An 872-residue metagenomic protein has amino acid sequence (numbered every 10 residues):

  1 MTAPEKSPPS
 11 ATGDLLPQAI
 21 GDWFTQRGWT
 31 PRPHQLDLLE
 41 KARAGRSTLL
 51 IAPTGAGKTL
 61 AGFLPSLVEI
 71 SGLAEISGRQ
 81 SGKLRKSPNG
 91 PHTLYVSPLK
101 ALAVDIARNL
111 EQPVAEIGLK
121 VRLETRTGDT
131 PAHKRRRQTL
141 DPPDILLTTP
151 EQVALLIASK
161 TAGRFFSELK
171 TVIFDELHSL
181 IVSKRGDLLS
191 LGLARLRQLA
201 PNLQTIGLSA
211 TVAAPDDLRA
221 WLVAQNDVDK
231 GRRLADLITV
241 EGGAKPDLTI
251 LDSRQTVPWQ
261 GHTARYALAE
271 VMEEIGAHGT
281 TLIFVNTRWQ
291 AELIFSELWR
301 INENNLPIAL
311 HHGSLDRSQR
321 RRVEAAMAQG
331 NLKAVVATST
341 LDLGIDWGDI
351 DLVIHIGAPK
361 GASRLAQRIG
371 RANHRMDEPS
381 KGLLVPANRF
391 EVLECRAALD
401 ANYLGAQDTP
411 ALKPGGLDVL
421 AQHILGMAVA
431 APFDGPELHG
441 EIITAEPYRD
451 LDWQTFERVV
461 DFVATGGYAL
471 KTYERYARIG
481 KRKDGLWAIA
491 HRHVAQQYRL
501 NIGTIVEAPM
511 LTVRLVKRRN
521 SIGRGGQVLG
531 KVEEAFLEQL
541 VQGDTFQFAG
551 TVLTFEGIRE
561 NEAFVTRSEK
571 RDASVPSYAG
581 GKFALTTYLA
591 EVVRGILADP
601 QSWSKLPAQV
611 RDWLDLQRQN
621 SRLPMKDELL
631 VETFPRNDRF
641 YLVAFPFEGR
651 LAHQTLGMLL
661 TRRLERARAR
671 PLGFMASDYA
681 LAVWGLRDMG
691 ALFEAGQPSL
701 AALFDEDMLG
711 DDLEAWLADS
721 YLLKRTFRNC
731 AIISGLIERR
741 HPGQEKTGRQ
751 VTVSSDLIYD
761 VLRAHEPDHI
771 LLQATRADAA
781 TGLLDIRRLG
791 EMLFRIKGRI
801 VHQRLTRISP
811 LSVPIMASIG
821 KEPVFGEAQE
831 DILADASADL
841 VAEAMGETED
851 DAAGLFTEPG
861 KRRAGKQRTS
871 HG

Functional and structural regions predicted by a protein language model:
T2-Q26, T30-A56, A61-A154, A158-A430 (+1 more regions): Helicase motor core with emphasis on the C-terminal RecA-like subdomain
R137, D217, D227, R254-R265 (+1 more regions): A contiguous, basic/glycine-rich beta-loop/short-helix subdomain that forms a polymer-engagement track
Q422-F433, V513-R518, K866-Q867, H871-G872: Short amphipathic alpha-helical interface segments
H439-I442, E446-M510, R519, G523 (+2 more regions): Extended, highly charged accessory segments
T551-I558: Short beta-strand-centered aromatic/proline hotspots
R559-P576: Short, solvent-exposed secondary-structure boundary/capping segments
